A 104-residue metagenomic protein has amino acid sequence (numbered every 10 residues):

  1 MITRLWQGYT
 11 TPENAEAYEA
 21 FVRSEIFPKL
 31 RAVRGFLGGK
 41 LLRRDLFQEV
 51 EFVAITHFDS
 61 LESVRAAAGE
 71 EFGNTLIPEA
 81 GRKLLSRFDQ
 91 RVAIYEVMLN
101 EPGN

Functional and structural regions predicted by a protein language model:
I2-Y9, K40-E71: Short, well-ordered beta-strand segments in beta-rich or mixed alpha/beta enzyme and ligand-binding folds
P12, F58-S60, E96-L99: Non-catalytic surface loops within mature trypsin-like serine protease
P12-G38, F72, L76-A80: Short amphipathic alpha-helical segments
E16, E62, K83-S86: Polar/charged alpha-helical tracts
E16-Y18, E49, V64-A66, P102-N104: Short acidic, gly/pro-rich beta-turn/loop elements at beta-sheet edges and active-site/ligand-binding grooves
V22, F27-L30, F52-T56, S63 (+1 more regions): Residue-level detection of beta-strand scaffold positions
K40-V50, L76-N104: Glycine-rich beta-strand-turn "strand-cap" elements at beta-sheet edges
